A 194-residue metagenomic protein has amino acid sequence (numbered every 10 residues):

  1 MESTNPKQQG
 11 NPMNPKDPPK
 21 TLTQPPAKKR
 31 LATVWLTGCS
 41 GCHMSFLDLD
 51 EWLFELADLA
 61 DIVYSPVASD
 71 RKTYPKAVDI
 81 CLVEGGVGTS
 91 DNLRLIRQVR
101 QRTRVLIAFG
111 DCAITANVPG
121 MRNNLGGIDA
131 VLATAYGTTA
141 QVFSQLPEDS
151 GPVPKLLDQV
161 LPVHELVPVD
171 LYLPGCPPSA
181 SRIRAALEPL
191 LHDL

Functional and structural regions predicted by a protein language model:
P6, P12-P15: Intrinsically disordered, low-complexity tandem-repeat regions enriched in Proline and Serine
Q8-Q9, Q24: Low-complexity, intrinsically disordered or signal/transmembrane-proximal segments
N14-L194: Iron-sulfur-associated redox domains of electron-transfer enzymes in respiratory and anaerobic energy metabolism
